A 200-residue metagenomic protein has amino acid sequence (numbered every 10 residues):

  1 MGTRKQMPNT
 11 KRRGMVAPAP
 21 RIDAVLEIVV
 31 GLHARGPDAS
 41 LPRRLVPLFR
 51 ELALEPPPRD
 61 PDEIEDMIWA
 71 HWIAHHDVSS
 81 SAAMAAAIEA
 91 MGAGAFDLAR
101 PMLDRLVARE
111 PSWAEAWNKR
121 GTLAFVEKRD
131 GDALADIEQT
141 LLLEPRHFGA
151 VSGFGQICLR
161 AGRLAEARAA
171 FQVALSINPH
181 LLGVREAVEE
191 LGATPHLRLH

Functional and structural regions predicted by a protein language model:
G2-V78: Long, contiguous interaction/recruitment modules in multidomain scaffold/adaptor proteins
V46, R50-E55, G162-A193: TPR/TPR-like (Sel1-like) alpha-helical repeat modules
P57-R59, W72-S80, L164, R168-A169 (+1 more regions): Alpha-helical linker/edge segments of TPR/alpha-solenoid repeat scaffolds and analogous pre-/post-domain helices
I64-I73, Q156-R160, L181-H200: TPR/TPR-like alpha-solenoid helical repeat scaffolds
D66-W69, D104, E138, Q172: Alpha-solenoid helical repeat scaffolds
D77-G149: Alpha-helical adaptor scaffolds
